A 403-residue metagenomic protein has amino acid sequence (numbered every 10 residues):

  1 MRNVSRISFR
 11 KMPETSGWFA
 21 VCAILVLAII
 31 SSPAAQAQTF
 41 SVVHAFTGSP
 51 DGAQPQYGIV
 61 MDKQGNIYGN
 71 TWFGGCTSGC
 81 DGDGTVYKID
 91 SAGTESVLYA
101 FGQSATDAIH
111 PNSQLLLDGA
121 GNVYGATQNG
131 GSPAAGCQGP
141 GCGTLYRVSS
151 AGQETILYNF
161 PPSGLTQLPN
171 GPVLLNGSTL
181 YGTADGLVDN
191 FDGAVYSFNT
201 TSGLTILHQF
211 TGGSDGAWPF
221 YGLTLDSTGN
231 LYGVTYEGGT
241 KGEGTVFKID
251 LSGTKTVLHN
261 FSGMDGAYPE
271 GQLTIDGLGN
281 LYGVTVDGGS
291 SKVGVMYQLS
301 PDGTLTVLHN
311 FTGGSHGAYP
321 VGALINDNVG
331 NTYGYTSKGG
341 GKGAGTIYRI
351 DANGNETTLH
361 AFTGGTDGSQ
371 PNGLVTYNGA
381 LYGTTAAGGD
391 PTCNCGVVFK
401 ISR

Functional and structural regions predicted by a protein language model:
R2-R403: Extracellular beta-propeller repeat domains
